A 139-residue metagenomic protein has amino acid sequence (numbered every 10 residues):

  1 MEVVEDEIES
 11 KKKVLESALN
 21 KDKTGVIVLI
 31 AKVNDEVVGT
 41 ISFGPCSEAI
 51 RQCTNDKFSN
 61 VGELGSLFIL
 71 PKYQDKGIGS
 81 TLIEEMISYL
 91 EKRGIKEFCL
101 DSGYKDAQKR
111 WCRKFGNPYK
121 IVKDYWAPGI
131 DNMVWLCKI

Functional and structural regions predicted by a protein language model:
M1-V33, S42, E48: Active-site rim helix/loop that mediates acceptor-substrate recognition in acyltransferases
K13-V14, T81, E85, V134: Alpha-helical elements of Rossmann-like donor-binding domains used by nucleotide-donor carbohydrate transfer enzymes
T24-V26, K32-S66, Q74, V122-D131: Conserved acyl-donor/pantetheine-binding loop and adjacent beta-alpha core of acyl/acetyltransferases and related
G65, L70, G103: Residue-level recognition of the GNAT/N-acetyltransferase active site
I69, D75-S88, R113: Conserved acetyl-CoA-binding loop-helix of GNAT-fold acetyltransferases
S80, Y104-V122, A127-P128: Conserved active-site alpha-helix within GNAT-family acetyltransferase domains
I83, L90-G103: Conserved GNAT acetyl-CoA-binding A-motif
L136-I139: Short beta-strand-to-coil "C-cap" segments at the C-terminal boundary of structured domains/repeats, marking
